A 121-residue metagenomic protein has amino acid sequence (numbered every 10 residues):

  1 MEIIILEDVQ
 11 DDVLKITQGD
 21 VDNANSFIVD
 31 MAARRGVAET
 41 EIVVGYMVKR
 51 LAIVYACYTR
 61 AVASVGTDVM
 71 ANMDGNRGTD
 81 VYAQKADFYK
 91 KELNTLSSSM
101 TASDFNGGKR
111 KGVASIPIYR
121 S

Functional and structural regions predicted by a protein language model:
M1-V48, S98-S121: Conserved short "hinge" loops at termini or chain/domain junctions
I16-G19, N23, M47, L51 (+1 more regions): Alpha-helix boundary/N-cap detector
V48-R60: Long, contiguous amphipathic alpha-helices that act as assembly "spine/axial" helices in icosahedral shell and virion
Y58-S121: Short loop/turn elements at secondary-structure junctions
